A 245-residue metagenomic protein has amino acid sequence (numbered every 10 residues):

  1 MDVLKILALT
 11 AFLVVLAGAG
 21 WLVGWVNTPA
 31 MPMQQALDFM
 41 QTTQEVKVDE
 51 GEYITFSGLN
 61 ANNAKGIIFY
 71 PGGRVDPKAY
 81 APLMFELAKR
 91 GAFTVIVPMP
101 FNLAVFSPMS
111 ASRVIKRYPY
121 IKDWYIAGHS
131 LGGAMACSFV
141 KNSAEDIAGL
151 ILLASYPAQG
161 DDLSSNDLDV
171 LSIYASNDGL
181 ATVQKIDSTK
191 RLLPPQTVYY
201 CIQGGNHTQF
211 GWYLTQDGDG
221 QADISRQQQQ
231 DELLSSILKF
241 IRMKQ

Functional and structural regions predicted by a protein language model:
M1-E45: N-terminal membrane-anchoring alpha-helices
A64-G72: Short beta-strand element of the alpha/beta-hydrolase
M84-A104: Conserved alpha/beta-hydrolase
I126-A127, L150: Conserved alpha/beta-hydrolase fold motif
A127-A136: Gly/Ala-rich beta-loop-alpha elbow adjacent to hydrolase catalytic centers
E145-P157, D169: A conserved short beta-strand
N166, S172-Y174: Short beta-strand/loop motif that positions the catalytic acidic residue of the alpha/beta-hydrolase fold
Y174-Q228: Active-site-adjacent alpha-helix of alpha/beta-hydrolase-fold enzymes
